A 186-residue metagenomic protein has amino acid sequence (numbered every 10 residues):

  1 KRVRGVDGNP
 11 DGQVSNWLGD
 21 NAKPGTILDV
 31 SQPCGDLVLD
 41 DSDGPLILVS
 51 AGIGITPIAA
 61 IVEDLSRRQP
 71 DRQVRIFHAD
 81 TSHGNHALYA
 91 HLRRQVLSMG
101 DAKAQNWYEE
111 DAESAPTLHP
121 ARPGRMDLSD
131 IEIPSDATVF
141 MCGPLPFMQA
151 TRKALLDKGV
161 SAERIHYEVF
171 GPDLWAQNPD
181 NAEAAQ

Functional and structural regions predicted by a protein language model:
K1-I27, S66, D80-S82, R93 (+1 more regions): Ferredoxin-reductase
G35-S42, L48: Short, Lys/Arg- and Gly-enriched loop/turn segments at beta-strand edges
L39-S42, R68, E132-I133: Short, flexible hinge/linker loops that cap or flank conserved catalytic cores
P45-L46, V139: Alpha/beta-hydrolase fold nucleophile elbow
L46-T56: Short, glycine-rich nucleotide/cofactor-binding loops
I55-R67: Histidine-anchored nucleotide/phosphate-binding helix
Q73-Q186: Reductase modules of NAD(P)H-dependent flavoproteins
